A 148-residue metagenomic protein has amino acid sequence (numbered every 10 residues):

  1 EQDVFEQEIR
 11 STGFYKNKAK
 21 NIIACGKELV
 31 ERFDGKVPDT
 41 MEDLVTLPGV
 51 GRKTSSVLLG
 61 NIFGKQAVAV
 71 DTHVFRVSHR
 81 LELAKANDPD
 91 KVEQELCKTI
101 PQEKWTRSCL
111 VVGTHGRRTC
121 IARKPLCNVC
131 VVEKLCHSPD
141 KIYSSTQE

Functional and structural regions predicted by a protein language model:
E1-Q147: Catalytic cores of DNA base-excision repair glycosylases
